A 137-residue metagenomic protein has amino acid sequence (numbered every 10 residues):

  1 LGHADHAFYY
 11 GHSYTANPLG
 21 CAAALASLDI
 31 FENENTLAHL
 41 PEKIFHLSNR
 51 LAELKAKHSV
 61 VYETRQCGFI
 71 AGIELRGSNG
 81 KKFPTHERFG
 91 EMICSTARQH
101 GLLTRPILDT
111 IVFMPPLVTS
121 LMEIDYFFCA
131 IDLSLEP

Functional and structural regions predicted by a protein language model:
L1-P137: Conserved N-terminal phosphate-binding loop of PLP-dependent enzymes in the Aspartate aminotransferase
